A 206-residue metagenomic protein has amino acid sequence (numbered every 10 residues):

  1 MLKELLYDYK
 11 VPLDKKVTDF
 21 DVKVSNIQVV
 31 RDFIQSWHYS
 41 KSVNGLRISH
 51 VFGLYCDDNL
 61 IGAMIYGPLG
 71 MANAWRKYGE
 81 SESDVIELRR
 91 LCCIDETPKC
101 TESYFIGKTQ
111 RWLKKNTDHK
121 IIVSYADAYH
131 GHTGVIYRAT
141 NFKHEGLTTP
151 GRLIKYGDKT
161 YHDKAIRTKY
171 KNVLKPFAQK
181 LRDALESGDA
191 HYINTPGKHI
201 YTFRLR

Functional and structural regions predicted by a protein language model:
E4-L46: Short amphipathic alpha-helix that is part of the acyltransferase structural core
K16, Q28, L60, E80-E82 (+1 more regions): A short, polar/charged loop/turn motif at coil->beta-strand junctions and beta-hairpin connectors
D21-V24, S49, G67-S187: Acyl-donor binding region in acyl/amide transferases
I34, I48-P68: Conserved beta-hairpin
S40-K41, A184-H191: Short, P/G- and charge-enriched loop/turn segments at secondary-structure junctions
P196-Y201: Short hydrophobic/aromatic beta-strand or adjacent loop that forms the aromatic wall/cage of a ligand/substrate-binding
T202-R206: Short beta-strand-to-coil "C-cap" segments at the C-terminal boundary of structured domains/repeats, marking
